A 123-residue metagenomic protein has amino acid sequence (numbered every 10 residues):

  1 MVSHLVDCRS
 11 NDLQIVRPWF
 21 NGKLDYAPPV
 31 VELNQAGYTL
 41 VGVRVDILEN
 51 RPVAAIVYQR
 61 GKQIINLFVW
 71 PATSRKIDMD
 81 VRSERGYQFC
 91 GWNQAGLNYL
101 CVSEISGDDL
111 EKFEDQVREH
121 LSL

Functional and structural regions predicted by a protein language model:
M1-P52: Juxtamembrane extracytoplasmic segments of single-/few-pass membrane proteins
G42, V69, S103: Pocket-edge structural micro-motifs
V43-R44, I56, Q88-C90: Residue-level detector of beta-strand structural context in well-folded domains
I47, P52-A72: A short acidic-to-branched-hydrophobic micro-motif
R60-K62, A72-L123: A short, solvent-exposed beta-edge/loop patch
